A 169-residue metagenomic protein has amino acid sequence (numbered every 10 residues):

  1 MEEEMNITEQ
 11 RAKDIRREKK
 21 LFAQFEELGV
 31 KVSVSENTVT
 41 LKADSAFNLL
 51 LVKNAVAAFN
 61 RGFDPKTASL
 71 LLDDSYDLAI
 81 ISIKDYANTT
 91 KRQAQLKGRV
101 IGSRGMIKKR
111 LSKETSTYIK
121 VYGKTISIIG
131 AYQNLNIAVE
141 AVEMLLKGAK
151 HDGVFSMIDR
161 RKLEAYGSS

Functional and structural regions predicted by a protein language model:
M1-S169: Predominantly single-stranded RNA-binding modules in RNA-associated proteins
